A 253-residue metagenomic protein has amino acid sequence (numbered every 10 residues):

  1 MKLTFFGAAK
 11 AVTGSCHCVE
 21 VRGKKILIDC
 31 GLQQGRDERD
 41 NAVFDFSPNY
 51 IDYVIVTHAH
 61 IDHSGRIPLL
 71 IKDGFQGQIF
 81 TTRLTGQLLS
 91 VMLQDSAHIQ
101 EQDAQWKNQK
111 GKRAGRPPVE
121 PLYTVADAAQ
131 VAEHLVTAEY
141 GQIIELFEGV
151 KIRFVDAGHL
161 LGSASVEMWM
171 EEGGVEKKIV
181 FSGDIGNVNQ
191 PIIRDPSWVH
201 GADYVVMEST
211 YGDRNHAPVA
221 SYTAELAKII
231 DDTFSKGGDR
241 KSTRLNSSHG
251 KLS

Functional and structural regions predicted by a protein language model:
K2, C16, V21, Y140-S197: Catalytic core of the metallo-beta-lactamase
L3, D29, H58-A59, L89 (+4 more regions): Divalent metal-coordination and catalytic microenvironments
A9-A11, C18-G77, T81-V131, I185-R194 (+1 more regions): Pre-active-site segment of Zn-dependent metallo-hydrolases
H134-Y140: Short acidic-hydrophobic, aromatic-tinged amphipathic segments that line or gate anion-handling sites
M168, A202-R214: Gly-rich Lys/Arg/Thr-decorated short loops/hinges at beta-loop-alpha junctions or inter-strand turns that position
Y204, H216-R244: Binuclear metal-ion centers of metallo-dependent hydrolases, dominated by the metallo-beta-lactamase
L245-S253: Single conserved hydrophobic/aromatic residue that forms the stacking wall/gate of nucleotide- or nucleobase-binding
